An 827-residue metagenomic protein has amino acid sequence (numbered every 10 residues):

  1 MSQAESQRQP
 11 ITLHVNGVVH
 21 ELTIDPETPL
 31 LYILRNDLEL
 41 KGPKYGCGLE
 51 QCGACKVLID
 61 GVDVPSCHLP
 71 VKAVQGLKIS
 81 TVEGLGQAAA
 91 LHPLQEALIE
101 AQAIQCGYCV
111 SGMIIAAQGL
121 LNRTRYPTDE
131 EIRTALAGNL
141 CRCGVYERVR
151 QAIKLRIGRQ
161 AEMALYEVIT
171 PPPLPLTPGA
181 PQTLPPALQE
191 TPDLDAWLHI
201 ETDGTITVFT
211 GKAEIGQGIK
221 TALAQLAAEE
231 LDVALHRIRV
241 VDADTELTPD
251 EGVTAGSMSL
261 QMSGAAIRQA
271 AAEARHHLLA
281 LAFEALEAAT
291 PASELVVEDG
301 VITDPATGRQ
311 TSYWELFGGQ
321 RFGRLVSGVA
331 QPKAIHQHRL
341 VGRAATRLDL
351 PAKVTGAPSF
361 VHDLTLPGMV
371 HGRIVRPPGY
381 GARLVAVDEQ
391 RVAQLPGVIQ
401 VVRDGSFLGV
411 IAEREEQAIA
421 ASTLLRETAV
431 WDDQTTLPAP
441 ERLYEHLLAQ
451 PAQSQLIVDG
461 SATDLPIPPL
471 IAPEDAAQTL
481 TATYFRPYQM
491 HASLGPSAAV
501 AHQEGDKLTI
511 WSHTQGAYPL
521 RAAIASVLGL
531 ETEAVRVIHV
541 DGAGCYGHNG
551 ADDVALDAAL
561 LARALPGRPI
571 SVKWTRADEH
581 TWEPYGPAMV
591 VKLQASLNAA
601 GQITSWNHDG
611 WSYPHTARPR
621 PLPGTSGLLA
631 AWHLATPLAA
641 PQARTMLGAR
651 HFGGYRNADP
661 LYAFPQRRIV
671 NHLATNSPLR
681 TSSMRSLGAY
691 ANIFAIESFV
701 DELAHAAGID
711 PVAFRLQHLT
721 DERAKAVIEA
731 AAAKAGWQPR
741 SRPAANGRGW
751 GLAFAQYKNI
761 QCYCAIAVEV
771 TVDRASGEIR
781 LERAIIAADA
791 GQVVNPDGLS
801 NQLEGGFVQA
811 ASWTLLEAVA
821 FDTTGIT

Functional and structural regions predicted by a protein language model:
M1-T170, P185-T191, D195-H199, T205 (+3 more regions): Signature of N-terminal electron-transfer/Fe-S-associated modules in redox systems
C67, A523, T581-E583, P796-L799: Short beta-alpha junctions and helix-cap segments that line functional grooves
L91, K220, A271, A689 (+3 more regions): Short, charged, low-complexity patches
P127, A161-A788, A818-T823: Structural alpha/beta core scaffold segments of enzyme domains
G791-N795: Cytochrome P450 core scaffold surrounding the K-helix E-X-X-R motif and the conserved "meander" helix-loop region
